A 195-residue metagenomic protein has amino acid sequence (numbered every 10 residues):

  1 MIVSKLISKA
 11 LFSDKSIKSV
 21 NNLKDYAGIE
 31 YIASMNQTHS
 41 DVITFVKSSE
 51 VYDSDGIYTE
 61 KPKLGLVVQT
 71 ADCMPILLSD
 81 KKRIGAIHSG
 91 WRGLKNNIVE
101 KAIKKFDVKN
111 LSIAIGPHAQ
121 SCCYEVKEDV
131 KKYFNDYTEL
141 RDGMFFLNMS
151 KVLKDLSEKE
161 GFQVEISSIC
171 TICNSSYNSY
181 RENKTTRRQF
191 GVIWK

Functional and structural regions predicted by a protein language model:
M1-K195: Active-site microenvironment for binding and transforming phosphate-containing groups
